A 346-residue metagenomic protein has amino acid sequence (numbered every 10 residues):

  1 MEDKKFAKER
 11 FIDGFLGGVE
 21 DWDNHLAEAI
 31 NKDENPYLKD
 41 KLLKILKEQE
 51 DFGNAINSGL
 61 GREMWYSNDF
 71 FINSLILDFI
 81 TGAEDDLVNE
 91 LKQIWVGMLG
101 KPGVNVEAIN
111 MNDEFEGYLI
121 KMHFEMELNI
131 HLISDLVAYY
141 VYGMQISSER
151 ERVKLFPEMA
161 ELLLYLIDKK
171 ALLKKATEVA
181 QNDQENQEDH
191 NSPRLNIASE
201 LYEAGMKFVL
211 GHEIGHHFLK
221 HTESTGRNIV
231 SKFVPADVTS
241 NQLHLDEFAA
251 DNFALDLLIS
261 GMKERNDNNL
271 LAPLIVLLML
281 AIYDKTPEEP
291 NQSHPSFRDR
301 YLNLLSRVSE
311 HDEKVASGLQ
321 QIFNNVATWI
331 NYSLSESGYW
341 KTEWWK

Functional and structural regions predicted by a protein language model:
M1-K5: Long, charge-dense tracts
A7-G18, W22, I30-N31, Y37 (+2 more regions): Long, well-structured alpha-helical subdomains associated with metal-dependent extracellular/ecto-lumenal hydrolases
G17-K207, L219-T222: Peri-catalytic and regulatory segments of divalent metal-dependent proteins
D78-G82, A249, F253, L257: Amphipathic alpha-helical segments that form well-ordered structural scaffolds and often line/cohere around active
Q145-E149, V234-P235, Y301-L305: Glycine-rich loops and low-complexity Gly/Arg-rich segments that provide flexible linkers or classic glycine-based
D189-S192, N196, E200, V209 (+4 more regions): Acidic, metal/cofactor-coordinating or nucleic-acid-engaging core segments within structured domains
M206, G211-I229, D256-M262: Catalytic Zn2+-binding segment of zinc metalloproteases
L219-F248: Post-HEXXH active-site segment of zinc metalloproteases
